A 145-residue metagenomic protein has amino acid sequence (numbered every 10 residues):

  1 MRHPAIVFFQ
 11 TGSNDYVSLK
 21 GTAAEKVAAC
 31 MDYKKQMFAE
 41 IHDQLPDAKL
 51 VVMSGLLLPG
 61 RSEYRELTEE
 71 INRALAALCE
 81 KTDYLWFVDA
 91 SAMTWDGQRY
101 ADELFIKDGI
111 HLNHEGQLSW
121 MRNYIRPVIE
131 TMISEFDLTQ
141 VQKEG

Functional and structural regions predicted by a protein language model:
M1-A29, G55-P59: Oxyanion-hole/transition-state-stabilizing segment in secreted/luminal serine hydrolases and related acyltransferases
M1-H3, F38-H42: Short amphipathic alpha-helices and their capping/turn segments at secondary-structure boundaries
A5-Q10, K49-S54, W86-D89, H111: Structural recognition of the beta-strand scaffold that forms the well-ordered cores of secreted hydrolase catalytic
K34-A39, N72: Generic structural signal for well-ordered alpha-helices, preferentially at hydrophobic/aromatic core positions
I41-D43, C79-E80: N-terminal cationic-hydrophobic initiation segments that often serve targeting/anchoring roles
D43-A48, S54, D137: Flexible, glycine-rich surface segments
L56-G145: Catalytic His-Asp segment of secreted/periplasmic serine-dependent ester chemistry enzymes
